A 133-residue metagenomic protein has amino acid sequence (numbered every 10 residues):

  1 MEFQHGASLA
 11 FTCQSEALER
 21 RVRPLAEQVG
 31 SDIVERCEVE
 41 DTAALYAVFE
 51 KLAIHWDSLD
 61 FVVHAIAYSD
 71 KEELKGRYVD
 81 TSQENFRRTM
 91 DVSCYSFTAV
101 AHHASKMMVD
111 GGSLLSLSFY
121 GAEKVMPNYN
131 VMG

Functional and structural regions predicted by a protein language model:
M1-A10: Canonical Rossmann dinucleotide-binding motif of NAD(H)/NADP(H)-dependent dehydrogenases/reductases, specifically
A10, E35, M90: Conserved Rossmann-like nucleotide-binding pocket used by diverse enzymes that bind dinucleotide cofactors
T12-E16: N-terminal Rossmann-fold cofactor-binding loop
A17-L18, D41, F61, S69-K75: Short beta->alpha connector loops of Rossmann-like oxidoreductase domains
A26-A43: Rossmann-fold cofactor-recognition segment
D32, D60, R87: Conserved acidic residues
E40-H55: Conserved Rossmann-fold cofactor-binding substructure of NAD(P)-dependent oxidoreductases
A67-K106, G111-G133: Catalytic loop of short-chain dehydrogenase/reductase
